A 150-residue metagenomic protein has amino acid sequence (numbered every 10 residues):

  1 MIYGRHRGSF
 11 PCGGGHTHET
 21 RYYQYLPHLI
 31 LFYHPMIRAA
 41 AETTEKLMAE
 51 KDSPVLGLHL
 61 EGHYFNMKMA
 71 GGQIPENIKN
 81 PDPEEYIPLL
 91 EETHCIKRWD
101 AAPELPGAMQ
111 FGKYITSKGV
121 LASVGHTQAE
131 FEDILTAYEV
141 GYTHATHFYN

Functional and structural regions predicted by a protein language model:
M1-P11, G15: Replace "His-x-His-based motif
R5, I74-I78, Y142-H144: A glycine- and small-aliphatic-rich helix-loop capping segment at beta-alpha/alpha-beta transitions that lines
H6, F10, I37-A41, D82 (+2 more regions): Aromatic/hydrophobic pocket-lining residues that form the small-molecule binding cavity in soluble enzyme cores
P11-I37, S53-N66, T93-E104, V120-S123 (+1 more regions): Divalent metal-dependent hydrolysis catalytic cores, especially in the metallo-beta-lactamase
P35-E45, G71: Metal-dependent catalytic neighborhoods of phosphoester/phosphodiester hydrolases
T44-D52: Alpha-helix-loop-beta-strand connector modules within alpha/beta enzyme cores
N66-T93: Conserved phosphate-binding/catalytic loop of the ribokinase/pfkB sugar-kinase fold
I87, E91-N150: Active-site core of metal-dependent hydrolases
